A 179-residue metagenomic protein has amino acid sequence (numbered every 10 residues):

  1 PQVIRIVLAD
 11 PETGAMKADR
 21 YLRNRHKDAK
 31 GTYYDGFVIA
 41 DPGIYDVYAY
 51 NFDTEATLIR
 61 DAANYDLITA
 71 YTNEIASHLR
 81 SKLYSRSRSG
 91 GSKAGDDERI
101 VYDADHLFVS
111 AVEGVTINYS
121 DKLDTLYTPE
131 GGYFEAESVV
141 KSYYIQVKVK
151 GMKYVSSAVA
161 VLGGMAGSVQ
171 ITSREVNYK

Functional and structural regions predicted by a protein language model:
P1, E135-K148: A short, Gly/Thr-enriched small/hydrophobic beta-strand-prone motif that recurs across taxa
P1-Q2, D35: Internal, well-ordered domain-core segments that constitute the primary functional module of diverse proteins
Q2-R5, S156-A158: Short beta-strand/loop motifs in extracellular/secreted proteins, especially within beta-sandwich accessory domains
I6-D10, L162: Conserved aromatic beta-strand anchor motif in extracellular beta-sandwich/beta-rich domains
M16-D28, T172-K179: Solvent-exposed serine/threonine-rich low-complexity stretches and specific carbohydrate-binding patches
R20-A136: Short, low-hydrophobicity acidic/polar segments
P129, V140-S142, V155: A general secondary-structure signal for short beta-strands and their flanking turns/coil in non-transmembrane regions
V147-K179: Short helix-loop boundary/capping segments
